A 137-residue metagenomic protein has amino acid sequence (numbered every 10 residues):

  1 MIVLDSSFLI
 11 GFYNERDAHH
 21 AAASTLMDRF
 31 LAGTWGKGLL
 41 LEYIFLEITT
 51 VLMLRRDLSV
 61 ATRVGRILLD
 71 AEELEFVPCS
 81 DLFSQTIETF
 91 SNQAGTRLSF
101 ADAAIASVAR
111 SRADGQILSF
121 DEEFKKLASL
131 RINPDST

Functional and structural regions predicted by a protein language model:
M1, A106-S107, S111-T137: Acidic, PIN/NYN-like endoribonuclease modules and their adjacent C-terminal/linker elements
M1-A18: Metal-dependent nucleic-acid phosphoesterase active-site entry motif
V3-L4, L26-R55, V77-P78: PIN/NYN-family metal-dependent endoribonuclease catalytic core
D5, E47, D102, D121: Acidic active-site catalytic centers that drive phospho-/nucleotidyl reactions and related ester hydrolyses
L9, F45, F124-K125: A generic structural signal for short hydrophobic patches within well-formed alpha-helices
T62, I67-D81, Q93-G95, F124-T137: Short acidic, glycine/proline-enriched helix-loop-strand junctions
E75-Q116: Active-site neighborhoods of divalent-metal-dependent phosphate/nucleic-acid chemistry enzymes
